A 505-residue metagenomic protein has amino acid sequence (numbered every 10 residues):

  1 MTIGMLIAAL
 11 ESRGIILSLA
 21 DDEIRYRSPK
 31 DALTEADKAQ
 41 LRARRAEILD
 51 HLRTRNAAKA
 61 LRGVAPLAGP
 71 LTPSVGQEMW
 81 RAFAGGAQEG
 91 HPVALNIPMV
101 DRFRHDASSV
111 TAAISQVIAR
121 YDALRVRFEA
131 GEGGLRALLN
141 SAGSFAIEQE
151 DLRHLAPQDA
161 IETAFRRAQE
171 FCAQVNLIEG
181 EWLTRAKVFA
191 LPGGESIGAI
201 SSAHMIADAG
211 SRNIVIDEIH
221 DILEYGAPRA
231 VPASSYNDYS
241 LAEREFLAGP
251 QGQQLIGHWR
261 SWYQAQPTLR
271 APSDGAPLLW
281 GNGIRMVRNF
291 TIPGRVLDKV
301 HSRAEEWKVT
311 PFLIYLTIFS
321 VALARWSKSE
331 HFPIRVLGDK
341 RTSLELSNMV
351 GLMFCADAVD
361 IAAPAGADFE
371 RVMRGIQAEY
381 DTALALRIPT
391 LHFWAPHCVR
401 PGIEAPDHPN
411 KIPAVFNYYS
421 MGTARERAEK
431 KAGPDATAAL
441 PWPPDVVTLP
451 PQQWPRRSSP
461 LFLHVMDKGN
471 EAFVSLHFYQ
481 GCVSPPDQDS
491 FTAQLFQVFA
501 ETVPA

Functional and structural regions predicted by a protein language model:
M1-G4, F103-A119, L138-G180, I256 (+4 more regions): A short, small/polar-residue-rich loop/turn motif at beta-strand boundaries within alpha/beta enzyme cores
I3, T54-Q88, T111-L155, G180-W182 (+3 more regions): Short amphipathic alpha-helices and their capping loops
S18, G90-N96, L124-A130, A173-F189 (+6 more regions): Flexible, Gly/Pro-enriched loop and linker segments at secondary-structure and domain junctions
S28, Y121, R125, I216-D217 (+5 more regions): Extended, hydrophobic beta-loop-alpha segments that form or line the acyl/peptidyl-thioester binding and transfer paths
K38-Q40, R45, L49, T184-D238 (+1 more regions): Active-site-proximal acidic secondary-structure segment that organizes catalysis
R45-E78, D381, Y419-K431, F473 (+1 more regions): Flexible, non-catalytic linker and terminal segments flanking ANL/adenylate-forming cores
G63, A68-P70, E89-T111, I178-I200 (+5 more regions): Gly/Ser/Thr-rich phosphate-binding loops and adjoining beta-strand/alpha-helix segments that form adenosine-phosphate
A87-L95, D122-A123, G180, G194-E195 (+5 more regions): His-Asp-centered acyl/peptidyl-transfer active-site segments
